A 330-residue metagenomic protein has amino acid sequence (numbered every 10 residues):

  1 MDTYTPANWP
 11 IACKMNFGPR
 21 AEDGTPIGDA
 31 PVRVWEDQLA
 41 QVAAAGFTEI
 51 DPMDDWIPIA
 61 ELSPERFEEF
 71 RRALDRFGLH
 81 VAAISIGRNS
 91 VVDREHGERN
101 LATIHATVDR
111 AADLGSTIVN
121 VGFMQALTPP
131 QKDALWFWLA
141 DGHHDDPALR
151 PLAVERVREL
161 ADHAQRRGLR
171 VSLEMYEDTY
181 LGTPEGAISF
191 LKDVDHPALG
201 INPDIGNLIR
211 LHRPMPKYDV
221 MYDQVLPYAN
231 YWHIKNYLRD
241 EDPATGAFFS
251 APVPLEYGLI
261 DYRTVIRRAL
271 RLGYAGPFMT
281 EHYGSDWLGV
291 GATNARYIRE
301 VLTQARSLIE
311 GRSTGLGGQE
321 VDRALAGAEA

Functional and structural regions predicted by a protein language model:
M1-I118, D145-P151, R158, Q165 (+4 more regions): N-terminal pre-domain/capping segments
T5-W9, P19-T25, V32, E49-I50 (+3 more regions): Acidic/histidine-rich catalytic cores of soluble enzymes
R20, G28-R33, M53-F67, N89-R99 (+6 more regions): Acidic-and-aromatic substrate-binding clefts and catalytic sites of carbohydrate-active enzymes
A44-F47, S116, A229, I234 (+1 more regions): A structural motif
M53, G87, G122, K235 (+1 more regions): Conserved residues at the C-terminal ends of beta-strands
L79, S116, L169, L272-G276: A short helix->loop->beta-strand "cap" motif at the edges of active sites that frequently abuts
A134-H144, A244-V253: Short glycine/proline- and charge-enriched loop/turn segments that cap or connect secondary-structure elements
P277-Y283: Short acidic/histidine-rich active-site segments
